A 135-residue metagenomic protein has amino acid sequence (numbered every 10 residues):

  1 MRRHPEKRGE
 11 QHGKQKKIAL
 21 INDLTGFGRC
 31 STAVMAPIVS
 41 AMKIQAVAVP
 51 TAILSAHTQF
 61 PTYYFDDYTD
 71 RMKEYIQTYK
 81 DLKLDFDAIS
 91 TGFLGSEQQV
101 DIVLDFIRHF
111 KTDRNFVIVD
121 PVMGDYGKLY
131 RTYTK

Functional and structural regions predicted by a protein language model:
R2-D87: Small-residue (G/A/S/T)-rich helix-start motifs and N-terminal tracts that mark the onset
T91, E97-K135: Conserved beta-alpha-beta core of the PfkB/ribokinase-like small-molecule kinase fold
